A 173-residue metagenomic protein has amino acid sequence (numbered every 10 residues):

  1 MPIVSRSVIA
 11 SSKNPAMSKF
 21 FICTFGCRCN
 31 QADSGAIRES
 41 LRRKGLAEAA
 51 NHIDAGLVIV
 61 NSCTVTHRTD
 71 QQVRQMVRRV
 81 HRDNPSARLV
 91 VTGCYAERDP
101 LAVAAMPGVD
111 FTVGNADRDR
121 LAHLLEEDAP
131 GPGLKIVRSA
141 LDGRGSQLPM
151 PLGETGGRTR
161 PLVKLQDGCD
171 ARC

Functional and structural regions predicted by a protein language model:
S5-S7, S11-S12: Low-acidity, Ser/Thr- and Arg-rich intrinsically disordered low-complexity segments
K13-R172: Proteins enriched for Cys/Gly/acidic motifs involved in redox and nucleic-acid/cofactor modification
